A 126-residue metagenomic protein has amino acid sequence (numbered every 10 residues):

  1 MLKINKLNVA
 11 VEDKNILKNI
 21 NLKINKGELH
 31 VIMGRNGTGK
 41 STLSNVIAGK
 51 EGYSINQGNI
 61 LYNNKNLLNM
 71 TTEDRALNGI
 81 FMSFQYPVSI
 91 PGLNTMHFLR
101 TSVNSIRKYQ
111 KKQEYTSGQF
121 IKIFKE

Functional and structural regions predicted by a protein language model:
L2-I4, L17-N19: Conserved structural motif at the start of ABC-family nucleotide-binding domains
V11, I24-K26: Conserved hydrophobic segment flanking the Walker A/P-loop of ABC-type ATPase nucleotide-binding domains
K14-N15, D74: Short coil-to-beta microelement around the adenine-binding A-loop and adjacent beta1/P-loop entry of ABC ATPase
V31, A76-Q85: ABC nucleotide-binding domain signature
M33-R35: The feature captures the beta-strand-to-loop junction immediately N-terminal to the Walker
A48: Helix-to-loop junction immediately C-terminal to a conserved catalytic motif
N59-R75: ABC ATPase NBD Q-loop/coupling interface
V88-E126: ABC-family P-loop ATPase nucleotide-binding domains
